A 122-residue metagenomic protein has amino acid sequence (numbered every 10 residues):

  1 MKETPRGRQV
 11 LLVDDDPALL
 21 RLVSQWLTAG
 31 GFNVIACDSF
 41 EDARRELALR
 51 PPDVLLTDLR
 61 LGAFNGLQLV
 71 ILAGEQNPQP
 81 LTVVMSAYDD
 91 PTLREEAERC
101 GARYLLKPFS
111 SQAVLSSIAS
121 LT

Functional and structural regions predicted by a protein language model:
M1-Q9, Q112-T122: Non-catalytic signal-transmission and effector/linker regions of two-component phosphorelay proteins
L20, G62: The feature encodes the CheY-like receiver
R21-A29: Charged docking surfaces used in two-component/phosphorelay signaling
A36-V54: Acidic, metal-coordinating helix/loop segments flanking the phosphotransfer/catalytic sites of two-component signaling
S39, N65-Q68: Acidic catalytic/metal-coordinating carboxylates
D58: Active-site residues of response regulator receiver
Q68, Y88-L106, Q112, S116: Alpha4 helix (beta4-alpha4-beta5 surface) of REC/receiver domains from two-component response regulators
